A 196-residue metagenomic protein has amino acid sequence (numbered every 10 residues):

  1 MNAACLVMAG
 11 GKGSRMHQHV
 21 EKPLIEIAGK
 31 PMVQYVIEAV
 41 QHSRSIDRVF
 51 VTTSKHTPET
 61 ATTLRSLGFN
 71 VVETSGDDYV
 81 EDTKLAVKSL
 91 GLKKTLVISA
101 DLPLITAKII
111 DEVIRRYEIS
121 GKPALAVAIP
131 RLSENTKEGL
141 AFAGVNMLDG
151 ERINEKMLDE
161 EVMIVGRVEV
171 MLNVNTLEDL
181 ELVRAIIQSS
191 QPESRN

Functional and structural regions predicted by a protein language model:
M1-H19, L24: N-terminal nucleotide-binding beta1-loop-alpha1 segment
A3-A4, K94-L96: Structural motif
M16, T60-L64, V113, V183: Hydrophobic packing residues within well-ordered alpha-helices of enzyme cores
E21, G29-K30: ATP/adenylate-binding site constellation spanning eukaryotic-like Ser/Thr protein kinases, ABC-transporter
M32-T95, A107-K108, L140: Conserved N-terminal catalytic core of the sugar/cofactor nucleotidyltransferase
I98-A100: Active-site acidic Asp-centered loop
L104-I186, Q191, N196: Conserved core of the sugar-phosphate nucleotidyltransferase
